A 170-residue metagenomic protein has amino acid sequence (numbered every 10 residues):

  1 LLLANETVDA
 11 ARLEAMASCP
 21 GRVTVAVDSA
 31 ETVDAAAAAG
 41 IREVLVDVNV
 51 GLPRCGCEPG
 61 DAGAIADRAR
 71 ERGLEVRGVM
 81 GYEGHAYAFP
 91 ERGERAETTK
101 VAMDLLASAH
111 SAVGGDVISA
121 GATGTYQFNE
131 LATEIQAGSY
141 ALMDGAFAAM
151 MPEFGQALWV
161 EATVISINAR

Functional and structural regions predicted by a protein language model:
L1-A88: Active-site-proximal beta-alpha core segment in soluble small-molecule metabolic enzymes
R42, G93-R170: Active-site anion/phosphate-binding pocket segments in diverse small-molecule metabolic enzymes
